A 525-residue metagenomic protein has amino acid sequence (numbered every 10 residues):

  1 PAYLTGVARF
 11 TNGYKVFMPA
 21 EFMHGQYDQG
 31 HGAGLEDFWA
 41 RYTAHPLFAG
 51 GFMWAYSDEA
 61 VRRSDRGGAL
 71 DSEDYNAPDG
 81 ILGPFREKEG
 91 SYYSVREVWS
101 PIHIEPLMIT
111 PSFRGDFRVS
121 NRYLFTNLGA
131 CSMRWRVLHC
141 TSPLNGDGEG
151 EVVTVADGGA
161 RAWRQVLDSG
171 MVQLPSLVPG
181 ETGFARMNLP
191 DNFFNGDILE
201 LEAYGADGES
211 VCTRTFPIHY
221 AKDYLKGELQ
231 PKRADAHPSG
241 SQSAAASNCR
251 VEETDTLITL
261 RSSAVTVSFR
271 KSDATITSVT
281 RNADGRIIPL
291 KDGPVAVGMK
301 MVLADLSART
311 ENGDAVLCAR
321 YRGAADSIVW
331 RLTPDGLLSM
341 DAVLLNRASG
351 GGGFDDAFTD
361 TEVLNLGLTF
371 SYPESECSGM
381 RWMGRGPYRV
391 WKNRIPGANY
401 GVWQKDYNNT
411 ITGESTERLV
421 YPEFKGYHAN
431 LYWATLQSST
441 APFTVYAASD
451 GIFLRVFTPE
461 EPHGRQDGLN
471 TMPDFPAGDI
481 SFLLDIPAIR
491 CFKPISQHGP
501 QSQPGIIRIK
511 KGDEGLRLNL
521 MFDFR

Functional and structural regions predicted by a protein language model:
P1-R118, R122-A130, R134-R164: Extended substrate-binding grooves/exosites of carbohydrate-active enzymes
D79, R86, G90-Y93, S100-H103 (+2 more regions): Extracellular/periplasmic ectodomains of large secreted or surface enzymes and adhesion receptors
S112, L177-F184, K510-G515: Solvent-exposed, conformationally flexible loop/turn segments
R114, A130-R134, I198, L257 (+2 more regions): Exposed beta-strand and adjacent loop surfaces of beta-rich binding modules that mediate intermolecular recognition
V119-Y123, V137, L189, A203 (+1 more regions): Hydrophobic beta-strand positions in extracellular immunoglobulin-like domains
C131-G196, Y204-D207: Intrinsically disordered, low-complexity Pro/Gly/Ser/Thr-rich segments with frequent PxxP/GP/PP motifs and embedded
A162, N188-D235: Terminal connector regions
N192-F194, L225-R525: Beta-strand/loop-rich accessory regions of lumenal/periplasmic or secreted enzymes, predominantly carbohydrate-active
